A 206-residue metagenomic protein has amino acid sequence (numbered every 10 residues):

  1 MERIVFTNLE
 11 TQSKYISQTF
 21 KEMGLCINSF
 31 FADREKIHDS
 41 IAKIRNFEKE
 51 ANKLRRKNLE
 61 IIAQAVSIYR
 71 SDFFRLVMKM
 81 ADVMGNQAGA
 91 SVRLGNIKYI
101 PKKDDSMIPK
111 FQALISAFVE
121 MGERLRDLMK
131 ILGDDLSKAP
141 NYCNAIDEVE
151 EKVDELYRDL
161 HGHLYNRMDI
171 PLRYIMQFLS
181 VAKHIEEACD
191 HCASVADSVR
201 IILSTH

Functional and structural regions predicted by a protein language model:
M1-H206: Cytosolic, long alpha-helical scaffolding segments
